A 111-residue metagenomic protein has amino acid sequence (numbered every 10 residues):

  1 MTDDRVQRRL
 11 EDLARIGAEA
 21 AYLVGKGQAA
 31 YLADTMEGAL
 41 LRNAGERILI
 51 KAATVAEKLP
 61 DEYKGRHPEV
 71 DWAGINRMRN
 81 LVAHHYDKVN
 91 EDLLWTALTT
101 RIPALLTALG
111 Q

Functional and structural regions predicted by a protein language model:
M1-Q111: Solvent-exposed interaction patches of small proteins and small membrane subunits
